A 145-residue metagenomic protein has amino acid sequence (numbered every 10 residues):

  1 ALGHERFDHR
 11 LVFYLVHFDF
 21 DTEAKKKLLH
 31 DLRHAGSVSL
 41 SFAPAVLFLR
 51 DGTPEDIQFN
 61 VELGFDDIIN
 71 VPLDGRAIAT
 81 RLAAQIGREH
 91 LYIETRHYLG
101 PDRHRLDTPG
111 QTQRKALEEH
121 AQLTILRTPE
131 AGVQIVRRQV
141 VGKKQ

Functional and structural regions predicted by a protein language model:
A1-S41: Conserved phosphotransfer microenvironments
H17-K25, D51-E55, G75: Short acidic, S/G/P-rich loop/turn micro-motifs used as interaction or catalytic elements
K26-K27, D51-D67: Alpha4 helix (beta4-alpha4-beta5 surface) of REC/receiver domains from two-component response regulators
L47-L49: Hydrophobic/aromatic residues positioned on beta-strands within the core alpha/beta folds
I57, A77, K143-Q145: Flexible loop/N-cap segments at domain edges
L73-L82: C-terminal output helix
G87-K144: CheY-like receiver
